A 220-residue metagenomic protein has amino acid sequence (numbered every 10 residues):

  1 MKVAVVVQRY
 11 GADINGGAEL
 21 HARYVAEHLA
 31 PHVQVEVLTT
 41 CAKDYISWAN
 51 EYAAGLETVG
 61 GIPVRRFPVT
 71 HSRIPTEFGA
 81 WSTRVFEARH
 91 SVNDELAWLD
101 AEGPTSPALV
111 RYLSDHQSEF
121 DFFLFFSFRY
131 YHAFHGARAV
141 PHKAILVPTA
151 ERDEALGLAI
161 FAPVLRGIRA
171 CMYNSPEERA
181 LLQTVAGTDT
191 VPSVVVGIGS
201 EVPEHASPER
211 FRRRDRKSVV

Functional and structural regions predicted by a protein language model:
M1-P68, S118: N-terminal subdomain of nucleotide-sugar transferases
V3, D121-R129, A133-R152, R169-M172: Active-site proximal beta-strand in glycosyltransferases
D13-N15, A97-G103, F123, L146-D153: Short, flexible loop segments at the rims of nucleotide/cofactor-binding pockets, characterized by
A18, L38-T40, F125-F126, Y173-S175 (+1 more regions): Replace "coordinates the UDP/GDP/TDP-sugar" with "coordinates nucleotide-activated sugar donors
T40-S118: A conserved catalytic-core segment of Leloir-type glycosyltransferases
K43, R129-H132, E177-R179: Alpha-helix capping/helix-boundary segments
K143-E154, F161-P208, R212-R216: Donor nucleotide-sugar binding/catalytic pocket of nucleotide-sugar-dependent glycosyltransferases
V219: Residue-level detector of conserved catalytic or cofactor/ligand-binding positions in enzyme active sites
